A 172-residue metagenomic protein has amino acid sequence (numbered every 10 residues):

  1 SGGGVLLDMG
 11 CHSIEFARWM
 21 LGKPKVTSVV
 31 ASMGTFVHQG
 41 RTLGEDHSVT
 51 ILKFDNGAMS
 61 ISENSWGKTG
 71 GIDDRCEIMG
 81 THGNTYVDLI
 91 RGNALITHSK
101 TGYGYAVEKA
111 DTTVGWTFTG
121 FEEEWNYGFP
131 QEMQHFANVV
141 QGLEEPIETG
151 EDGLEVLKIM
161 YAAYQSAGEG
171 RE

Functional and structural regions predicted by a protein language model:
S1-M59, S65-G71, E151: Rossmann-like dinucleotide-binding domain that binds NAD(P)(H)
S13-I14, P130-Q134, M160: A general structural signal for well-ordered alpha-helical segments in protein cores
L21-G22, N138-G142, G168: Residues at helix-coil transition
V29, I147-T149, E172: Short, hydrophobic secondary-structure boundary micro-motifs
V49, F54, C76-E151: C-terminal glycine/acidic-rich active-site capping loop/insertion
A58, T81-G83, R171: Well-ordered beta-strand scaffold positions
E155, I159-A162: Conserved post-catalytic alpha-helical subdomain immediately downstream of the catalytic base and nucleotide-binding
Q165-E172: C-terminal capping/lid region of NAD(P)-dependent oxidoreductase domains
